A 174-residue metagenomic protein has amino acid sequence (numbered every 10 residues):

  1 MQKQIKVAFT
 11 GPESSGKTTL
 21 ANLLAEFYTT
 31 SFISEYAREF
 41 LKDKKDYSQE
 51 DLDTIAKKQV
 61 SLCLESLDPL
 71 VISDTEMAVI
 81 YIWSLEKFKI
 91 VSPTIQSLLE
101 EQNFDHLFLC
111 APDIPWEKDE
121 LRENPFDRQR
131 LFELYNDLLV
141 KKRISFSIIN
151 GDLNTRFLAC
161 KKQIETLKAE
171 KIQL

Functional and structural regions predicted by a protein language model:
M1-Q4: Phosphate-binding P-loop
F9: Hydrophobic anchor at the beta1->P-loop junction of P-loop NTPases
E13: The conserved Walker
K17: Conserved lysine of the Walker
N22-L64: Conserved substrate/cofactor phosphate-moiety recognition/catalytic segment in nucleotide-dependent phosphotransferases
D46-K89: Conserved nucleotide-sensing/catalytic segment adjacent to the nucleotide-binding pocket in NTP-handling enzymes
F88-K161, K168: A glycine- and Lys/Arg-enriched "phosphate-lid" helix/loop adjacent to the NTP-binding pocket of small-molecule kinases
